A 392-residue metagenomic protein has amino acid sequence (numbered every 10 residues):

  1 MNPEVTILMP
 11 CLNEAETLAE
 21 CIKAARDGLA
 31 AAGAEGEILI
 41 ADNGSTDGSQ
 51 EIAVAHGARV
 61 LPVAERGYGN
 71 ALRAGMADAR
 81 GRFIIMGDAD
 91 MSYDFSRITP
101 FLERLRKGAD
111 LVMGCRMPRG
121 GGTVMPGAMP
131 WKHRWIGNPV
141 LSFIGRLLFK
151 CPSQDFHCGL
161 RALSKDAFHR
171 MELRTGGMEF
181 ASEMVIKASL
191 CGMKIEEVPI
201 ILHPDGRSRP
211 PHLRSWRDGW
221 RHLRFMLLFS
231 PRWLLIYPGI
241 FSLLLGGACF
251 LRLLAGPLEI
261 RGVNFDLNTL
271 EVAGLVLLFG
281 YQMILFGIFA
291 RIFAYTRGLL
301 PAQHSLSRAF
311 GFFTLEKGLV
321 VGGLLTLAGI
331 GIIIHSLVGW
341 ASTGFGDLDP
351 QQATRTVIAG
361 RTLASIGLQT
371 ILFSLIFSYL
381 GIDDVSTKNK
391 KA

Functional and structural regions predicted by a protein language model:
M1-N2, K150, L173-A392: Hydrophobic helical membrane-anchoring modules
E4-T6, E37, E183: Cell-envelope/extracellular polymer assembly enzymes that use nucleotide-activated donors
M9, C21-I22, R26, G33-G44 (+2 more regions): Short beta-strand/loop segment that forms part of the nucleotide-sugar
E14-T17, S45, Y68, D94: Donor nucleotide-sugar binding loop of glycosyltransferases
A32-L39, Q50-D78: Conserved donor nucleotide-binding strand/loop of the catalytic core
D42-Q50, M91: A conserved acidic beta->alpha catalytic loop
V63-D78, F83, F95-M178, P204-F225: Acceptor/aglycone-binding surface of glycosyltransferases and processive sugar-polymer synthases
